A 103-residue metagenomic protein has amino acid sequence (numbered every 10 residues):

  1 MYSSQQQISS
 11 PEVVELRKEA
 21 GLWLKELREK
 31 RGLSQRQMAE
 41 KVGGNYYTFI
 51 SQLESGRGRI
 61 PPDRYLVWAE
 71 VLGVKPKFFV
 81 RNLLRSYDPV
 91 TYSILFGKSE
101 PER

Functional and structural regions predicted by a protein language model:
Y2-K30: A short, Lys/Arg-rich alpha-helix, primarily the initiator
Q5-Q6, E70, F78-R103: Short, charged recognition helix plus adjacent turn of helix-turn-helix-like nucleic-acid-binding domains
W23, S34, P61-R64, K75: Residues that mark the N-terminal boundary/hinge immediately upstream of a DNA-recognition element
K30-Q52: Short alpha-helical DNA-recognition segment
G56-V71: Short, basic-rich loop-to-helix N-cap that marks the start of a DNA-contacting helix
